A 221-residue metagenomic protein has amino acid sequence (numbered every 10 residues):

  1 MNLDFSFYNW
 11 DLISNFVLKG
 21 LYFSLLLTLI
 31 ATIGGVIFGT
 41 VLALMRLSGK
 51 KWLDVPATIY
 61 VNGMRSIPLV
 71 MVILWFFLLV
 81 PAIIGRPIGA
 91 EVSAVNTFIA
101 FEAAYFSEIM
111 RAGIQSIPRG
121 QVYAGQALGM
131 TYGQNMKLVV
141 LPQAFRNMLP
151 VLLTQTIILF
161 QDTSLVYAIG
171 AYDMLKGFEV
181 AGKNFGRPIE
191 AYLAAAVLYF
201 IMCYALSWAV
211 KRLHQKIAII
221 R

Functional and structural regions predicted by a protein language model:
M1-R221: Transmembrane alpha-helices and adjacent helix-loop boundaries
